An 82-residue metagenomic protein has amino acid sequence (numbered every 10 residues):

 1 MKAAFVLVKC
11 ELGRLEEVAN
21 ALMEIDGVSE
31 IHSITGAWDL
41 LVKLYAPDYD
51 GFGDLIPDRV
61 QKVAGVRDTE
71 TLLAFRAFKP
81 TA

Functional and structural regions predicted by a protein language model:
M1-A82: A compositional/biophysical signature of low hydrophobicity enriched in polar/charged and small residues
